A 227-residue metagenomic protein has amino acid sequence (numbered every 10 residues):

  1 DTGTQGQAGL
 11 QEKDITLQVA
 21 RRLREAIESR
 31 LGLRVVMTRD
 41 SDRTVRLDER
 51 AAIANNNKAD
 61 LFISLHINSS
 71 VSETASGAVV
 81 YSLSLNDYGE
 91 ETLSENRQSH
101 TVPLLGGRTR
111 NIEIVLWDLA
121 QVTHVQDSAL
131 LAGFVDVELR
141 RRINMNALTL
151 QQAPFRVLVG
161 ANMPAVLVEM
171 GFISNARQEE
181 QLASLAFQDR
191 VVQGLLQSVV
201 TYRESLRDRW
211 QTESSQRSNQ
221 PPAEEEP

Functional and structural regions predicted by a protein language model:
D1-Q7: Short, surface-exposed beta-strand segments enriched in small/polar/acidic residues
Q7-P227: Active-site-proximal helix/loop segments of hydrolytic enzymes
